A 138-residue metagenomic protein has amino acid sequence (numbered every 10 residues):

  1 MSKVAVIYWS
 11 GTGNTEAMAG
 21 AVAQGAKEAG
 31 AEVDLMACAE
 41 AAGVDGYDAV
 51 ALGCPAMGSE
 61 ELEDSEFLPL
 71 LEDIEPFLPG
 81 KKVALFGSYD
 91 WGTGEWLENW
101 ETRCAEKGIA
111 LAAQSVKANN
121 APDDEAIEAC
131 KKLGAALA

Functional and structural regions predicted by a protein language model:
K3-V4, G13-A17, A21-A39, G46-A138: FMN-binding flavodoxin-like domain, especially the glycine-rich phosphate-binding loop
I7: NAD(P)+-binding Rossmann beta1-loop-alpha1 motif at the extreme N-terminus of oxidoreductases
